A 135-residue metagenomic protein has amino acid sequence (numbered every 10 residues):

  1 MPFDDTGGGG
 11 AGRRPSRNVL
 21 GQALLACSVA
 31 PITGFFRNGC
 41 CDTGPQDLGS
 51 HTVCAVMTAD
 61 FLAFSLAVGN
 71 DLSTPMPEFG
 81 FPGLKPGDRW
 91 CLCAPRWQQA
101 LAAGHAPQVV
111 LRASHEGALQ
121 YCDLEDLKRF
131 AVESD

Functional and structural regions predicted by a protein language model:
P2-D60, A131-E133: Extended boundary segments
V56-D71: Short, basic/aromatic beta-hairpin or loop at an interaction surface
S73-G80: Short alpha-helix capping/helix-loop boundary micro-motifs
W97-Q120: Short, compositionally biased
E116-D135: Glycine- and charge-enriched low-complexity intrinsically disordered segments
